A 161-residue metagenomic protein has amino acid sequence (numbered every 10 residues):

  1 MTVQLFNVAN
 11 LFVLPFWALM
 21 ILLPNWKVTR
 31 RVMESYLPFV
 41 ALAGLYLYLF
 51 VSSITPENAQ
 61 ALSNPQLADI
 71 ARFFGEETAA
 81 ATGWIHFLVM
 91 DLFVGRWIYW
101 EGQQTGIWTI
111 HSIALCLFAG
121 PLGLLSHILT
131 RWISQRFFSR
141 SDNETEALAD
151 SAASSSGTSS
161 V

Functional and structural regions predicted by a protein language model:
M1, A68-T82: Short aromatic-rich membrane-water interface segments that cap or initiate transmembrane helices in multi-pass membrane
Q4-N7, L14, S35-P38, G106-L117: Alpha-helical membrane-anchoring segments
V8-R30: N-terminal signal-anchor/start-transfer transmembrane helix
V28-Y48: Loop-to-helix transition at the N-terminal end of transmembrane alpha-helices
A43-A61: Transmembrane alpha-helix/helix-exit interface in multi-pass inner-membrane proteins
D91-E101, S126-R131: Membrane-cytosol interface at the C-terminal ends of transmembrane alpha helices in small multi-pass membrane proteins
H111-I133: Hydrophobic, aromatic-rich membrane-embedded alpha-helical segments
